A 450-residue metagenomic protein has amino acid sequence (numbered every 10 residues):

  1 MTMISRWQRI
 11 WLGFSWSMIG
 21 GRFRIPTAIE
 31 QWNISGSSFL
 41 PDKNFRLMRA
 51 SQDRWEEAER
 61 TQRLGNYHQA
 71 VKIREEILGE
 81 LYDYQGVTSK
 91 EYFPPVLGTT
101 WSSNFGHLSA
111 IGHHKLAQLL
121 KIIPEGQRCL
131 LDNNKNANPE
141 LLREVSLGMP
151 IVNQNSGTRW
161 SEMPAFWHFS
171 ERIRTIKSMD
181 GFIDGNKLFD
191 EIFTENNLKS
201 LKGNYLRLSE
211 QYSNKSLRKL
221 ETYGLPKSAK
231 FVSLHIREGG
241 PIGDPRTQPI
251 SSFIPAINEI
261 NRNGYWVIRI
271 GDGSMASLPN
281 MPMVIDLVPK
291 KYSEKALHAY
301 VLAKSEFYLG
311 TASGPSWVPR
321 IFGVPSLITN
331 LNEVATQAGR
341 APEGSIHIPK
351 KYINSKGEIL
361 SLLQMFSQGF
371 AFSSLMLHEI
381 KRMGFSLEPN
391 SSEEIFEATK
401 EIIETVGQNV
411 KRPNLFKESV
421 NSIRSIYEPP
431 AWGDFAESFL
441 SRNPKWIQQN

Functional and structural regions predicted by a protein language model:
M1-E56, R63-N66, G433: Membrane-proximal basic amphipathic "stem/tether" segments
W55-E56, Y67-V71, I77-Q211, N421-N450: Secretory-pathway glycan-assembly enzymes, especially type II membrane glycosyltransferases that use nucleotide-sugar
G112, H298-S345: A donor-sugar binding/catalytic signature common to diverse glycosyltransferases and related nucleotide-sugar
K135-A137, R237-P241, S274-A276, P315-S316 (+1 more regions): Short, solvent-exposed loop/turn segments at secondary-structure junctions
L141-N155, N280-K290, G344-H347: Active-site regions of enzymes building and remodeling cell-envelope glycoconjugates
L142, M275-M283, V318-P319, A338-R340: Short loop/helix-cap segments at secondary-structure boundaries that form the rim of catalytic
R172-K219, E343-N450: Leloir-type glycosyltransferase catalytic cores
A229-G240, I250-K295, N414-I426: Catalytic donor nucleotide-activated moiety binding site of glycosyltransferases and closely related
